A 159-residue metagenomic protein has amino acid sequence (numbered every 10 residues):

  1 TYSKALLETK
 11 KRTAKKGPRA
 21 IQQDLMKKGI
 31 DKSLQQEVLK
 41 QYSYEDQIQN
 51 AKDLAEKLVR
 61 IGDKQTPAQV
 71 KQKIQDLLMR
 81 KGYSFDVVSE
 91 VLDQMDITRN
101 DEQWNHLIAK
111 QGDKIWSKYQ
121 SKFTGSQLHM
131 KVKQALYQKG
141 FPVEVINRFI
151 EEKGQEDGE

Functional and structural regions predicted by a protein language model:
T1-E159: An alpha-helical, amphipathic repeat domain used for nucleic-acid recognition, typified by the mTERF helical solenoid
